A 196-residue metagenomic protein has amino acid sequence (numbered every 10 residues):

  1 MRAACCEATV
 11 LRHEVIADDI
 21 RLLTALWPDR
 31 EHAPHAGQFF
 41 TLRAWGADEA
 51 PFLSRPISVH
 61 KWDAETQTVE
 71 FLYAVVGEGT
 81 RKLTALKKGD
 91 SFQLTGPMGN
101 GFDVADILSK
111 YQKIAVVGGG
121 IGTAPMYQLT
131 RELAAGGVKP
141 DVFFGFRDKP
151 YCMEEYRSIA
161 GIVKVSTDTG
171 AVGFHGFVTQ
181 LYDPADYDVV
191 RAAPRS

Functional and structural regions predicted by a protein language model:
M1-K88: Ferredoxin-reductase
E78-S196: FNR/FR-type flavoprotein reductase catalytic core
